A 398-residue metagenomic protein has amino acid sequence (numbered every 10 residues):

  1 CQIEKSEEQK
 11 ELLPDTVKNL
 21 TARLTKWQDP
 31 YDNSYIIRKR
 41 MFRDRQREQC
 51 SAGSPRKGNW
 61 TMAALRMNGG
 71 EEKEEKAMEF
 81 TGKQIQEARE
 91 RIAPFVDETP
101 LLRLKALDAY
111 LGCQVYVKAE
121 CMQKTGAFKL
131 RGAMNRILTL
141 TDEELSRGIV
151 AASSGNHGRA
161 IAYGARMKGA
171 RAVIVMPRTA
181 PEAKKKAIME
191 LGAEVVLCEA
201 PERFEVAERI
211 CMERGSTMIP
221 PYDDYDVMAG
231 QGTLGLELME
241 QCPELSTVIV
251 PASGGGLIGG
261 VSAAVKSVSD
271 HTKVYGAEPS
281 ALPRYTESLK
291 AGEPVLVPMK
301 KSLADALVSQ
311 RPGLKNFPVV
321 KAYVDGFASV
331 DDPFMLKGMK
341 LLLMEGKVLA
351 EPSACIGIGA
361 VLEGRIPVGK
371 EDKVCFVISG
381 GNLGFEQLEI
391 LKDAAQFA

Functional and structural regions predicted by a protein language model:
Q2-L12, V17: Extreme N-terminal basic, low-complexity initiation segments that serve as generic localization/processing leaders
S6, S34, S51-S54: Serine residues within intrinsically disordered or low-complexity segments
G53, G58, G69-G70: Residue-identity detector for glycine
E75-A398: PLP-dependent amino-acid enzyme catalytic core
